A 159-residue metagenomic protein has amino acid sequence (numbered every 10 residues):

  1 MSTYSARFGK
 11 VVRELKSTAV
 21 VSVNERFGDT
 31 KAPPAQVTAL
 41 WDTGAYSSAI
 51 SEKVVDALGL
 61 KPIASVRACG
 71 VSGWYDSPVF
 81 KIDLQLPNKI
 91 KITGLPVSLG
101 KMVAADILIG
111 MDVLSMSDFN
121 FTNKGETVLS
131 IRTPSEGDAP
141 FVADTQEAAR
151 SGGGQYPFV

Functional and structural regions predicted by a protein language model:
M1-V159: Pepsin/retropepsin-fold aspartyl endopeptidases
